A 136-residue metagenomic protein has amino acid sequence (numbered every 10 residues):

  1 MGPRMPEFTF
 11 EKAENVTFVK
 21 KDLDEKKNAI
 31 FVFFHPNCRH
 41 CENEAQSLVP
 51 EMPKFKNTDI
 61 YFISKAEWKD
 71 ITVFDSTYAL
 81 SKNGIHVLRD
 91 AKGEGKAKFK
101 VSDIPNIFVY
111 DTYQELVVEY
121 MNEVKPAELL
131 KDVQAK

Functional and structural regions predicted by a protein language model:
M1-K21: N-terminal "domain-start" segment that seeds a small globular fold
P6, A29, I104-N106: Short loop/turn microsegments at loop-to-beta-strand junctions
P6, K56, S81-I85: A short helix-to-beta-strand connector/capping loop
K20-E42, L48: Short active-site neighborhood of thiol/selenol oxidoreductases, capturing the structured segment around
E42-A79, E94-G95: Structural microenvironment flanking redox-active thiols in thiol-disulfide oxidoreductases
K54, D103, V109-K136: Thiol-/selenol-based redox modules, centered on thioredoxin-like and closely related oxidoreductase domains
D75-F108: Short, internal strand/loop/helix patches that form the active-site neighborhood or redox-interaction surface
